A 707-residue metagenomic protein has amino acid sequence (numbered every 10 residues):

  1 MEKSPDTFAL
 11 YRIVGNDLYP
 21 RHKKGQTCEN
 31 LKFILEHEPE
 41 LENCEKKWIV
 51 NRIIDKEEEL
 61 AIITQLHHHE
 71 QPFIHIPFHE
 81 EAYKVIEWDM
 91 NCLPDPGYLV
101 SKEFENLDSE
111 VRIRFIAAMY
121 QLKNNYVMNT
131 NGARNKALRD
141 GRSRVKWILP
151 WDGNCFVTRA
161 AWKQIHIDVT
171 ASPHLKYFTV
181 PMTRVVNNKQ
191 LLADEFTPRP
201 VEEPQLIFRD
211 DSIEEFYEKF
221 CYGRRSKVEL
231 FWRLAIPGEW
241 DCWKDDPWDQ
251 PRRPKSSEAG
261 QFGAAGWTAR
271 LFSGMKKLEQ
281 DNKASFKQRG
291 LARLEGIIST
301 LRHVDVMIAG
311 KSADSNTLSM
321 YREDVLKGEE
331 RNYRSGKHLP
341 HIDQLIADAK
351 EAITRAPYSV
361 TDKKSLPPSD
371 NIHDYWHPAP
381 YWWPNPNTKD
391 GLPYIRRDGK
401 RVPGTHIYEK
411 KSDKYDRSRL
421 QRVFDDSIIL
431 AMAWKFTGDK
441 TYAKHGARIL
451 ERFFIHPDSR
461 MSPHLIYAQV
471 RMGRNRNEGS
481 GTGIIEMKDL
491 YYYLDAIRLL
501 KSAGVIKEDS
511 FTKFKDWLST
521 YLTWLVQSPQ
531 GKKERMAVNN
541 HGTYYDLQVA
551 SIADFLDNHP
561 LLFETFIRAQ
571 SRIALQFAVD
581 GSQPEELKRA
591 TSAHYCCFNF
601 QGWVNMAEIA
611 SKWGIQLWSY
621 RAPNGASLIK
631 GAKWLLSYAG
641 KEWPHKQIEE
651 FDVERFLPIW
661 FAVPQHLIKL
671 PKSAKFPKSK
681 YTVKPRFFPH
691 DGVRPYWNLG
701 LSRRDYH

Functional and structural regions predicted by a protein language model:
M1-E36: N-proximal low-complexity "stem/linker" segments adjacent to membrane-targeting elements
Q26-C44, Q65-H69: Short, acidic, metal-binding catalytic loop of nucleotide-sugar glycosyltransferases
E57-V145: Active-site-proximal specificity loops/subdomain of glycosyltransferases
Y120-Q121, D413-K414, R476, S480 (+6 more regions): Active-site-adjacent structural elements in folded domains
K123-Y126, L138, F156-G290: Conserved catalytic core of nucleotide-sugar-dependent glycosyltransferases
R144-T158: Short beta-strand-to-loop acidic/aromatic patch adjacent to the donor-nucleotide binding site
A313-G531, T543, I567, S611-K612 (+1 more regions): Extracellular glycan-targeting catalytic surfaces
Y544-K646: Long, repeat-rich segments with strong aromatic
